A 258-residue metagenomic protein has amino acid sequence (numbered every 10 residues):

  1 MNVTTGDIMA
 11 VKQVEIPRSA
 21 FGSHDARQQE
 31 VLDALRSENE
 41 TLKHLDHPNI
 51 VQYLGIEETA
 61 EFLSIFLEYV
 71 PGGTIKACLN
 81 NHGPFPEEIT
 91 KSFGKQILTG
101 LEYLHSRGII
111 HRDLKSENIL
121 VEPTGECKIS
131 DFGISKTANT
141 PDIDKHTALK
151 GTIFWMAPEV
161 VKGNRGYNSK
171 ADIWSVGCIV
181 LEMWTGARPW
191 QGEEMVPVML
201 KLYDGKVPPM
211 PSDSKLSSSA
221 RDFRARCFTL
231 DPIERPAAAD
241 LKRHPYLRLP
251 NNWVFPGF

Functional and structural regions predicted by a protein language model:
M1-H24: Glycine-rich ATP phosphate-binding loop
I56: Activation-segment/catalytic-loop signature of the eukaryotic protein kinase fold
A60-T74, C78: Conserved short submotifs of the Hanks-type protein kinase catalytic core that shape the nucleotide-binding pocket
F93-G94: Activation segment signature within eukaryotic-like protein kinase domains
V160-K170: Conserved end of the kinase activation segment
E234-F258: Regulatory extensions flanking the kinase catalytic core
